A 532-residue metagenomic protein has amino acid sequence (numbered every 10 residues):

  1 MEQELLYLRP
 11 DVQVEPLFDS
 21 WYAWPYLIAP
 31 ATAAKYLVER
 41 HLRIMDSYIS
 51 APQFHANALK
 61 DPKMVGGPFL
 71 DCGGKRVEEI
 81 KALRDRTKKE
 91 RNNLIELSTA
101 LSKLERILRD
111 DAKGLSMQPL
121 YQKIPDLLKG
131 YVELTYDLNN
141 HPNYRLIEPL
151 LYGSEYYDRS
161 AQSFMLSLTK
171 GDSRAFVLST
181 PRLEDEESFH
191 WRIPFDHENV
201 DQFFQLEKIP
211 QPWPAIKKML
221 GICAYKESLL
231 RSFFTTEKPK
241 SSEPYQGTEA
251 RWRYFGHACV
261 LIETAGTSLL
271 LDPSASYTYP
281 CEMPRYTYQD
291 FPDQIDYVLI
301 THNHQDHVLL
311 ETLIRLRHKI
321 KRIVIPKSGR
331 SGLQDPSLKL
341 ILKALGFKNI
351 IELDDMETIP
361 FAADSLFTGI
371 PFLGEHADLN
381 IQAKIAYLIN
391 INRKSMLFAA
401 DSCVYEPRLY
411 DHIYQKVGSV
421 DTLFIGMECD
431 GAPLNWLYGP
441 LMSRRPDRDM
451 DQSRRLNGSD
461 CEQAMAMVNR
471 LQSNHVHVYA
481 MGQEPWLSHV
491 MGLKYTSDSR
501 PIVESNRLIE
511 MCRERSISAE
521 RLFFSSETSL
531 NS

Functional and structural regions predicted by a protein language model:
E2-D201, S232-G247, F255, C259-N303 (+2 more regions): Pre-active-site segment of Zn-dependent metallo-hydrolases
A224-Y245, S328-K394, R507-E510, E514-E527 (+1 more regions): Metallo-beta-lactamase
R251-Y254, S268-P273, D364-L373, S395-D401: Active-site-proximal beta-strand elements of phosphoester/diester hydrolases
L270-S274, Q294-V308, I323-S328, L397-S402 (+6 more regions): Active-site neighborhood of phospho(di)ester-bond hydrolases with catalytic His/Asp-centered motifs
T278, H304-V308, R330-L333, E357-P360 (+4 more regions): Active-site environment of divalent metal-dependent phosphoester hydrolases
Y286-D354: Active-site HxH/HxHxD metal-binding segment of metal-dependent hydrolases
E311-T312, L373-N469: Active-site-proximal loop/helix segments of hydrolase catalytic cores
R445-R454, D460, A466-M467, L471 (+1 more regions): Short acidic, glycine/proline-enriched helix-loop-strand junctions
